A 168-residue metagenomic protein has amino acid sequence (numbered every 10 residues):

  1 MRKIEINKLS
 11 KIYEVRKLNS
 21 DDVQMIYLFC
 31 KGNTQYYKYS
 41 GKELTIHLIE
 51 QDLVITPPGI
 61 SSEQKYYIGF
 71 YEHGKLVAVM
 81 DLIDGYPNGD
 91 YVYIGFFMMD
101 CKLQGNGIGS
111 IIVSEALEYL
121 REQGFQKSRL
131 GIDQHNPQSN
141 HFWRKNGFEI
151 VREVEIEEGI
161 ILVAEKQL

Functional and structural regions predicted by a protein language model:
R2-Y13, K17-V23, L28-K102, V113-E115 (+3 more regions): Acetyl-CoA-dependent GNAT
D100-K102, N106, Q134-H135: Active-site acidic-Proline motif in GNAT/NAT acetyltransferases
G107, G124, G147: Short glycine-rich hinge loops at helix-strand junctions in the catalytic core of two-component histidine kinases
S110, H135-R152, I160: Conserved active-site alpha-helix within GNAT-family acetyltransferase domains
L120-G131: Conserved GNAT acetyl-CoA-binding A-motif
